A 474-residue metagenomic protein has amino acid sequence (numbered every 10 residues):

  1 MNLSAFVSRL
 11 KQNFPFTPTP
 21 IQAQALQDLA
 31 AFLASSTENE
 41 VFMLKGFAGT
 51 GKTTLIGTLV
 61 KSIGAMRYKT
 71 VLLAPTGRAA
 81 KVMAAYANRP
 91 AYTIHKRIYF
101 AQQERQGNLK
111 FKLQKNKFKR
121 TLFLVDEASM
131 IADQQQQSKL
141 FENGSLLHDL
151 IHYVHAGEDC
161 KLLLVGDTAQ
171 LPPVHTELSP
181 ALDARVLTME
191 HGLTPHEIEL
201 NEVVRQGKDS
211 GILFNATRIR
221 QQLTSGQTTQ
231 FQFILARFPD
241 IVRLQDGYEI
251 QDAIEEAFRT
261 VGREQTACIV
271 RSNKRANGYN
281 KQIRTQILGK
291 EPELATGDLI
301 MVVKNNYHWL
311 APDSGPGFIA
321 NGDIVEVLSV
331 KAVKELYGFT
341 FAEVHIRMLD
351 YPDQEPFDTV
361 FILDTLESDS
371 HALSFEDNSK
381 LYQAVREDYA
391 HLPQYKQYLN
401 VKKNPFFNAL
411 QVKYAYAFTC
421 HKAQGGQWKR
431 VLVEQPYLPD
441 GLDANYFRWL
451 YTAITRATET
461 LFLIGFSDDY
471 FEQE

Functional and structural regions predicted by a protein language model:
N2-E40: Conserved pre-motif I regulatory segment
L3-F6, L29, T37, H155-C160 (+2 more regions): Conserved helicase motor core of P-loop NTPases
P18, L72, C268: Conserved SAM-binding loop
A25, I300, V325, W428-V431: Generic structural signal for buried aliphatic residues
L26-Q27, A31, S36, E40-Q230: ASCE P-loop NTPase helicase motor core
N39, G77, A332, K413 (+1 more regions): Catalytic phosphate/metal-binding cores of nucleic-acid and nucleotide-processing enzymes, i.e., regions that mediate
A128, D133-S145, A181-L182, M189-H191 (+2 more regions): Charged, glycine/proline-rich intrinsically disordered loops and linkers
L336-E474: C-terminal accessory regions
